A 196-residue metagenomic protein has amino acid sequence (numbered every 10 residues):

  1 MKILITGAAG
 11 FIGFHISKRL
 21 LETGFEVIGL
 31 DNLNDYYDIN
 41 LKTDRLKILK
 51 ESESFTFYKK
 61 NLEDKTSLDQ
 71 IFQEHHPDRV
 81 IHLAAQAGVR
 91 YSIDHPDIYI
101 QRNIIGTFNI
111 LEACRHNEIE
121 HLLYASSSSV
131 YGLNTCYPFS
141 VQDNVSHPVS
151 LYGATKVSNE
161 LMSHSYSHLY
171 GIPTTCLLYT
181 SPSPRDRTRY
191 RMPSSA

Functional and structural regions predicted by a protein language model:
M1-S181: N-terminal Rossmann-like NAD(P)+-binding domain of SDR-like oxidoreductases, especially those catalyzing
Y179-A196: Single conserved hydrophobic/aromatic residue that forms the stacking wall/gate of nucleotide- or nucleobase-binding
